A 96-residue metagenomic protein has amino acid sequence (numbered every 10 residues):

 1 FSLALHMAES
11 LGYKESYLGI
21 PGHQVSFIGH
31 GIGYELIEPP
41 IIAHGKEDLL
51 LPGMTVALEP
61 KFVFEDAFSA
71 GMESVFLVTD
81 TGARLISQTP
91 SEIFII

Functional and structural regions predicted by a protein language model:
F1-I96: Active-site neighborhoods and metal-handling regions in enzymes and metal-associated proteins
